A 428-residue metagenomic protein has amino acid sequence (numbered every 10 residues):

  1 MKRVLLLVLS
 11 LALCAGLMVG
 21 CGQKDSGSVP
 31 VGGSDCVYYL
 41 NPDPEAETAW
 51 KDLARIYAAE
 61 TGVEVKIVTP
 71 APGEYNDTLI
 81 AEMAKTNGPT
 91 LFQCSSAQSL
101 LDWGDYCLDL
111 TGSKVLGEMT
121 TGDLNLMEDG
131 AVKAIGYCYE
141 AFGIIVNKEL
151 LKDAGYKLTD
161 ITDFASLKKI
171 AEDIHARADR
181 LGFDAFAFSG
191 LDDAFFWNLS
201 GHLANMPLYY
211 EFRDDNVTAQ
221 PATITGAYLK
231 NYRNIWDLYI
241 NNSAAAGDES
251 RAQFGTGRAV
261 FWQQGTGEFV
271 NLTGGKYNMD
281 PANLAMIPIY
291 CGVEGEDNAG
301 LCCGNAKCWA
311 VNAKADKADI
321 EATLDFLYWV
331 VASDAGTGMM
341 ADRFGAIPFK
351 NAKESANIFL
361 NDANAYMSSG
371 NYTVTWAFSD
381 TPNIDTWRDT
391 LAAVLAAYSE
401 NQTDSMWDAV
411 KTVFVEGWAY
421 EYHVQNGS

Functional and structural regions predicted by a protein language model:
V31-P44, V63-V68, L91, K133: Short, well-ordered beta-strand elements
I56-T121, E149-G155, T162, V260-F261 (+2 more regions): Extracytoplasmic "Venus flytrap"/periplasmic binding protein-like
E60, A154, K276-R343: Extracytoplasmic/periplasmic substrate-recognition and gating elements
E64, K152, T337, E354-S355 (+1 more regions): Conserved C-terminal helix/tail region of periplasmic/extracytoplasmic solute-binding proteins
A81-E82, P89-T90, V115-L151, D184 (+2 more regions): A structural signal for short loop-to-beta-strand junctions that line the ligand-binding cleft of periplasmic/secreted
C94-V146, N198, H202, A285-Y290: Hinge/lid segment of periplasmic solute-binding proteins
K133-Y137, F142, K168-Q220, A259: Extracytoplasmic/periplasmic solute-binding protein
A171-E172, D215-D248: Glycine-centered hinge/linker elements that transmit conformational signals in sensory and ligand-binding systems
